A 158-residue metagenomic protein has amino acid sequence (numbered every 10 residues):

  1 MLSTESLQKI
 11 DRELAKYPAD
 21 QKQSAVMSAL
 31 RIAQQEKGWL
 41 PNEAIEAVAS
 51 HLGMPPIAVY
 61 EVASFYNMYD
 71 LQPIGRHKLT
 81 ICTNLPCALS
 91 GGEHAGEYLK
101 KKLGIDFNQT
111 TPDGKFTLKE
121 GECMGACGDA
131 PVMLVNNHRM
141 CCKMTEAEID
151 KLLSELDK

Functional and structural regions predicted by a protein language model:
M1-K158: Signature of N-terminal electron-transfer/Fe-S-associated modules in redox systems
